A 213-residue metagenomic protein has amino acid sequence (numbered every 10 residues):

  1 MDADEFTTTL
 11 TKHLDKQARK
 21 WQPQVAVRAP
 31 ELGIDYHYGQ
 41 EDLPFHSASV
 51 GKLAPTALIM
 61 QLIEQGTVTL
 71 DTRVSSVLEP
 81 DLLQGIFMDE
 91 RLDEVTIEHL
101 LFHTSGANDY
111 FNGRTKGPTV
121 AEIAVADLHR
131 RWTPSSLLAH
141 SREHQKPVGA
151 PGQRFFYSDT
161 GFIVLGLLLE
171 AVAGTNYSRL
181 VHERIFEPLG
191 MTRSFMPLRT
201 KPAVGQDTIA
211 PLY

Functional and structural regions predicted by a protein language model:
F6-P44, L53, L70: A short, well-structured edge-of-sheet supersecondary motif
A29, I86-Y213: Short, surface-exposed loop or secondary-structure junction motifs that flank catalytic or metal-binding residues
G33-Q40, S47-V50, L58, E64 (+3 more regions): A structural signal for the main folded, soluble domain(s) of proteins
Q40-H46, G149-R154: A short glycine/serine-rich beta->alpha loop
H46-D71, L165-E170: Active-site SXXK
T69-I86, P188-L189: Short, glycine/proline-biased beta-turn/loop segments that scaffold the active-site neighborhood
